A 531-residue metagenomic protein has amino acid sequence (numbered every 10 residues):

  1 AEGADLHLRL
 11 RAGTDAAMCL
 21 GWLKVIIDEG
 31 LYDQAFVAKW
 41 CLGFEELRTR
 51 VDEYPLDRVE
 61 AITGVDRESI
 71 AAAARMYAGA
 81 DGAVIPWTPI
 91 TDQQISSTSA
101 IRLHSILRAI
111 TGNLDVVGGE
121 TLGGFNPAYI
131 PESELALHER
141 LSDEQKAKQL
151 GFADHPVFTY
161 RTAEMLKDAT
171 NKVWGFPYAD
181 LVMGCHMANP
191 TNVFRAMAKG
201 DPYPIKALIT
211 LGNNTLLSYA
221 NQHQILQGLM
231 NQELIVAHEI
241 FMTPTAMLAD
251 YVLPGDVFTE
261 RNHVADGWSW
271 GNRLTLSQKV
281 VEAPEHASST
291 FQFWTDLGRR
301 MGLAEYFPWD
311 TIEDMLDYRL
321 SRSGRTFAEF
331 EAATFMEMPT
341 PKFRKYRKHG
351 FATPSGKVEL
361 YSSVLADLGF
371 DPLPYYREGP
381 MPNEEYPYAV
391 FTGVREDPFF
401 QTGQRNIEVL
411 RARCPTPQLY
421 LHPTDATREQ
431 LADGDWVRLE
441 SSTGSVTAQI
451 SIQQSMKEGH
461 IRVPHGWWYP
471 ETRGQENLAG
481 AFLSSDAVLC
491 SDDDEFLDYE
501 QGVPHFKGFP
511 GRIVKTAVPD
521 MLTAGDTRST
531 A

Functional and structural regions predicted by a protein language model:
A1-D81: Long, well-ordered, tryptophan-enriched scaffold segments
A1-G3, R50-P55, D81-W87, N171-W174 (+2 more regions): Short acidic (Asp/Glu) and glycine-rich catalytic loops that position anionic groups and cofactors
A1-L6, T243-Y251: Glycine-rich, charge-decorated loop segments at or immediately adjacent to ligand/cofactor-binding or catalytic sites
E2-L10, D256-H263, N272-A283: Short beta-alpha connecting loops at secondary-structure transitions that line or flank enzyme active sites
H7-R9, A83, L208, I235 (+1 more regions): Short, well-ordered beta-strand core segments
A16-L20, A109-M247, V257-V264, P339-E429: Extended redox/cofactor-interaction regions of prokaryotic respiratory oxidoreductases
I62-V65, T88-I95, P127-Y129, G212-L216: Conserved short loop/turn motifs at secondary-structure junctions
V280, P284, S289-A333, N406-Y420 (+1 more regions): Long, contiguous, secondary-structure-rich segments that constitute the structural scaffold of globular domains
